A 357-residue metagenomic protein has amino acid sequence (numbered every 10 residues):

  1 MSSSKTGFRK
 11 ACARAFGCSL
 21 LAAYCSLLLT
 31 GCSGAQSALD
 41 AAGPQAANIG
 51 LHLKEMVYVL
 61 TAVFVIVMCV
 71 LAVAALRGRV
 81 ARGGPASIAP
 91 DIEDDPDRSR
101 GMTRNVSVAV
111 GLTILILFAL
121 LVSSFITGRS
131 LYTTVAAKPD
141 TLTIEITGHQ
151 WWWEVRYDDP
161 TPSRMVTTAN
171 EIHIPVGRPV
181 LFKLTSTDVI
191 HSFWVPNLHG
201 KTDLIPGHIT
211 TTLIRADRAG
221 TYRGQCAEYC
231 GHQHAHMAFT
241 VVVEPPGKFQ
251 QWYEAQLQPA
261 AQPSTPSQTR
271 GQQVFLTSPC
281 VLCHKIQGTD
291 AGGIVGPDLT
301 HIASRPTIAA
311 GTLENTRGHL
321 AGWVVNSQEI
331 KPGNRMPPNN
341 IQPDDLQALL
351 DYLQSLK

Functional and structural regions predicted by a protein language model:
M1-G34: N-terminal secretory/membrane targeting signals
G17, K54-Y58, S107: Internal alpha-helical transmembrane segments of multi-pass membrane proteins, especially GPCRs
S33-L53, A75-I294, A309-V325, I330-P332 (+1 more regions): Non-transmembrane, membrane-proximal soluble domains of secreted or membrane proteins
N48-I66: Membrane-entry segments of alpha-helical transmembrane domains in multi-pass membrane proteins
A62-V70, L112-A119: Residue-level signal for the membrane-embedded core of alpha-helical transmembrane segments, especially mid-helix
L356-K357: Short, solvent-exposed mixed-charge patches
